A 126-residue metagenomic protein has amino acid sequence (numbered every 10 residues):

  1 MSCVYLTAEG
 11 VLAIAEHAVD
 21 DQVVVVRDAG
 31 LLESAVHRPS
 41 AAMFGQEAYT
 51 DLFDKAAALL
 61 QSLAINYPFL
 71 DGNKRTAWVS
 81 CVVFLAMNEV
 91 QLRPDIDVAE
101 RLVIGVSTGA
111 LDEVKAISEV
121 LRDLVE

Functional and structural regions predicted by a protein language model:
M1-E126: FIC/Doc superfamily catalytic core
